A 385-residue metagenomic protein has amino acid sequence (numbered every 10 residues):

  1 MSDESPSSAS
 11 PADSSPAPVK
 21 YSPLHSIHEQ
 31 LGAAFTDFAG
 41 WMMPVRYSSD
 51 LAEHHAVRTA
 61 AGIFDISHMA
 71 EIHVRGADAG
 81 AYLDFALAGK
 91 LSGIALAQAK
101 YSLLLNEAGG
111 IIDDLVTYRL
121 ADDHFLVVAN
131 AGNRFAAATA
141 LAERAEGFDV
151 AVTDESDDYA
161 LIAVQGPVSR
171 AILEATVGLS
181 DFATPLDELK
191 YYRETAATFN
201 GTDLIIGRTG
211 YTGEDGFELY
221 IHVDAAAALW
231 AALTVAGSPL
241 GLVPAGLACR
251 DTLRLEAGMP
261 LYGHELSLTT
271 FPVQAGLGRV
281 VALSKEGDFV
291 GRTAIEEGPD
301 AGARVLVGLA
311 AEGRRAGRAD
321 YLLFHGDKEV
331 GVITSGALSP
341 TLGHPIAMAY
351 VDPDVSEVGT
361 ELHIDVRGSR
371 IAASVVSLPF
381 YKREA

Functional and structural regions predicted by a protein language model:
M1-A39, V45, L51, L120-A385: Conserved, structured C-terminal
M1-L105, G110-I112: Acidic, proline/glycine-enriched N-terminal capping motif
V116-T117: Glycine-rich, Trp-frequent "lid" loop and neighboring beta-strands that shape and gate the flavin cofactor pocket
